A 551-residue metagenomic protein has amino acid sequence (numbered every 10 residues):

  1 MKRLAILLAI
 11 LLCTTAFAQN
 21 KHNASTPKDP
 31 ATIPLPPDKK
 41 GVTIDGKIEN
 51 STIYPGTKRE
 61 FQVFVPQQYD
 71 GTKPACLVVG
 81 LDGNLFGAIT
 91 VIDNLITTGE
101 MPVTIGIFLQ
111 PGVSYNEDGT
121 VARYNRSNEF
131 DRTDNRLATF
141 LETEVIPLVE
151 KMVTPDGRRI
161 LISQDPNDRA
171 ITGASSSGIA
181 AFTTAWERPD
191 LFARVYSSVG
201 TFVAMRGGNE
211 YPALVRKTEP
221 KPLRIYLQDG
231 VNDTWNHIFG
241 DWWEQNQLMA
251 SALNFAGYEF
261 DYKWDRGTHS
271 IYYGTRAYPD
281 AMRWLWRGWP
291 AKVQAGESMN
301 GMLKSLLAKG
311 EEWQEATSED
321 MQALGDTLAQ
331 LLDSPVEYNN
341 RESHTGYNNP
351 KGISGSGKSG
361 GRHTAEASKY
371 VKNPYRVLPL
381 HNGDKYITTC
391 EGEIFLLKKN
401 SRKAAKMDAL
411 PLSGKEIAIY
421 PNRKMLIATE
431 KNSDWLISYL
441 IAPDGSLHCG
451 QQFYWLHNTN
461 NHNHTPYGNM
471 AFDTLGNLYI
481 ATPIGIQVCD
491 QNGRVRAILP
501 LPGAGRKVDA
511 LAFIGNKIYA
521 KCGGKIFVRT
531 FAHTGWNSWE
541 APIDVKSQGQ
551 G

Functional and structural regions predicted by a protein language model:
M1-K21: Bacterial Sec-dependent N-terminal signal peptides
Q19-E297: Non-catalytic cap/lid and distal C-terminal segments of serine-dependent acyl enzymes
P222-L223, D444-D509: Glycine/small-residue-rich hydrophobic helix-like segments
Q294-Q314: Blade/loop signatures of beta-propeller domains
Q314-T317, A405-A409, L447-W455, A497-P500 (+1 more regions): Beta-propeller fold detector
E319-P335, K369-E393, M407-L426, L456-G476 (+2 more regions): Beta-rich, blade/repeat-based domains predominating in secreted/periplasmic proteins but also intracellular
N340, C390-E391, K431, P483 (+2 more regions): Short loop/turn segments immediately following the C-termini of beta-strands
Y439-S446, T530-S538: Short loop/turn segments immediately following beta-strands, especially the blade-tip and inter-blade linker loops
